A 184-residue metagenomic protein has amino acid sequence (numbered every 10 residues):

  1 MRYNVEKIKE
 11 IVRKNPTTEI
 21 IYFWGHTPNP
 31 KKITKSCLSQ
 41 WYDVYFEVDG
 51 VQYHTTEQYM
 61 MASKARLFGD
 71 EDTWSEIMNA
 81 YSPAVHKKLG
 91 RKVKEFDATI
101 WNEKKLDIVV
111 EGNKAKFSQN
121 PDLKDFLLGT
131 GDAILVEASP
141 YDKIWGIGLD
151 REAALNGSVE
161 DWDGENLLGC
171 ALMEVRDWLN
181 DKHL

Functional and structural regions predicted by a protein language model:
M1-L184: Charged, low-complexity intrinsically disordered segments
